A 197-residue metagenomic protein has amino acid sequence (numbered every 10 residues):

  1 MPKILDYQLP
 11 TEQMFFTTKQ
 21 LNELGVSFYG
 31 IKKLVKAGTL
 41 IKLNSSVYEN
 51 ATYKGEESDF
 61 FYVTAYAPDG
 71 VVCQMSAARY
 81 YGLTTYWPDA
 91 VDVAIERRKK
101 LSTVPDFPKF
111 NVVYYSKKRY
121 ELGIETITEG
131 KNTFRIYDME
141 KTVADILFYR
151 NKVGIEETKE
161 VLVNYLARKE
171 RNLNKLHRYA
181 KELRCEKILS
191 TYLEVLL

Functional and structural regions predicted by a protein language model:
M1-T11: A detector for short, charged/polar N-terminal pre-domain segments
I4, F15-L24, V35, L43 (+1 more regions): Nucleic-acid-binding surface
Y29: Key DNA-contact positions within bacterial/archaeal DNA-binding proteins
G38: Glycine-centered, phosphate/nucleic-acid-interacting loop/turn motifs that mediate DNA/RNA or nucleotide
